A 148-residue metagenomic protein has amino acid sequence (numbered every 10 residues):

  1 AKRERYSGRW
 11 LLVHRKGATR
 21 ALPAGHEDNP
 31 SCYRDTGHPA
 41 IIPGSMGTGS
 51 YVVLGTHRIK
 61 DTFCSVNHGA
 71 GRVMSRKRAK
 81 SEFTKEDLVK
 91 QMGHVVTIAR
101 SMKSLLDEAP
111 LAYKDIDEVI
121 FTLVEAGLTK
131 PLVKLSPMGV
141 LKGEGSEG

Functional and structural regions predicted by a protein language model:
A1-G148: Domain-length cofactor-binding catalytic modules of enzymes
